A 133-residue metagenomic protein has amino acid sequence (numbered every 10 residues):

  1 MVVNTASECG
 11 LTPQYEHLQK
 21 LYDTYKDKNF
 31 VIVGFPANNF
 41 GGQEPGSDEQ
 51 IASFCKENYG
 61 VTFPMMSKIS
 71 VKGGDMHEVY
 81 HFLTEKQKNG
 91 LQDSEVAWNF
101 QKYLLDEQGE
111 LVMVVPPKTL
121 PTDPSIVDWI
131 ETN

Functional and structural regions predicted by a protein language model:
N4, N29-S47, V61-G73: Thiol-based oxidoreductase modules, predominantly thioredoxin-like and allied folds used for disulfide exchange
S7-E8, T12-P36, C55-Y59: Conserved helix-turn-beta segment immediately C-terminal to the redox Cys motif in thioredoxin-like folds
E8, I69, P116-T119: Short loop or secondary-structure boundary microenvironments that flank and position key functional residues
T12-Q14, Q43-P45, V114: Short, solvent-exposed loop/turn and secondary-structure capping segments
Y15-Y22, D48, A52, M76-Y80 (+2 more regions): Extracytoplasmic/secreted envelope proteins and their assembly/folding machinery, especially bacterial periplasmic
D48-A97: Short, internal strand/loop/helix patches that form the active-site neighborhood or redox-interaction surface
E78-H81, E85-N133: Thiol-/selenol-based redox modules, centered on thioredoxin-like and closely related oxidoreductase domains
